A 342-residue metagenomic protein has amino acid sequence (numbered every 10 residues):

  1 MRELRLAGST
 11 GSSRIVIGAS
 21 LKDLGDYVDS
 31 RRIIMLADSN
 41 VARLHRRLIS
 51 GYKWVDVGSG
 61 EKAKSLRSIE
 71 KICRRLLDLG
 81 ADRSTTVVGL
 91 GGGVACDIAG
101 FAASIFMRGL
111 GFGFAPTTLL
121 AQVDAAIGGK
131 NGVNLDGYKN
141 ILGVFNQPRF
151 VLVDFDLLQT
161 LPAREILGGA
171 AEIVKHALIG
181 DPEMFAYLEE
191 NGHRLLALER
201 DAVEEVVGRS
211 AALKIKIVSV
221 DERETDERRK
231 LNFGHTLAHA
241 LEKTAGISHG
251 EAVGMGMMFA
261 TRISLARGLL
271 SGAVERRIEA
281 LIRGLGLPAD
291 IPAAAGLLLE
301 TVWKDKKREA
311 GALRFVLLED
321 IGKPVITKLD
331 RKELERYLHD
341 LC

Functional and structural regions predicted by a protein language model:
M1-T86: ATP/NTP phosphate-donor binding region
S59-G60, L90-G92, F233-G234: Glycine-rich beta-strand-to-loop/alpha-helix junction loops that act as flexible
C73-L90, A99-F114: Non-catalytic interfacial helical region
V94-F101, Q122-V123, A240: Short glycine/serine/threonine-rich phosphate/pyrophosphate-binding segments that cradle anionic phosphate groups
F101-R194: A glycine/threonine-rich phosphate-anchoring loop and its flanking beta-alpha core in nucleotide/phosphate-binding
A171-I173, L270-C342: C-terminal charged capping/lid subdomain of soluble metabolic enzymes
A186, N191-A294: Active-site segments that bind and position negatively charged phosphate/pyrophosphate groups
